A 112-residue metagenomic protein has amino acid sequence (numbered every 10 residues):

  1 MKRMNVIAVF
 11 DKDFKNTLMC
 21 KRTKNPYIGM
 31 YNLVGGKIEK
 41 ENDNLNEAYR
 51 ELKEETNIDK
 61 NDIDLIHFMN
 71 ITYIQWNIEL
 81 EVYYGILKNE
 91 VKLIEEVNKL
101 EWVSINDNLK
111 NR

Functional and structural regions predicted by a protein language model:
M1-L18, V34: Conserved N-terminal beta-strand and adjoining loop/helix that marks the start of the Nudix/MutT-like hydrolase domain
R3, D13, M69-D107: Active-site-adjacent beta-strand/loop module that shapes the phosphate/pyrophosphate-binding cleft
V6, D43, V82: Amphipathic alpha-helical recognition patches that constitute DNA-binding helices
N16-E54: Conserved Nudix-box catalytic region and its N-terminal flanking loop in Nudix hydrolases and closely related
G36, D64, L100: Glycine-rich, phosphate-binding/catalytic loops in enzymes
D59-M69: A short coil-to-beta-strand element that immediately follows conserved catalytic motifs
